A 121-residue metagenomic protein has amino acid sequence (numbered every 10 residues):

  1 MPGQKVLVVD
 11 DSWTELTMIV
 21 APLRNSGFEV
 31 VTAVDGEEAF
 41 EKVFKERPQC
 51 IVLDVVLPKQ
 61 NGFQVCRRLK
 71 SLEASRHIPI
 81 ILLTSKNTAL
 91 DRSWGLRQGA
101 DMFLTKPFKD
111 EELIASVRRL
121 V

Functional and structural regions predicted by a protein language model:
T17-N25: Charged docking surfaces used in two-component/phosphorelay signaling
V20, Q64, N87-M102, A115: Alpha4 helix (beta4-alpha4-beta5 surface) of REC/receiver domains from two-component response regulators
G27-V34, K42: Short hydrophobic/Thr-rich beta-strand motif most characteristic of the beta2 strand and flanking loop of CheY-like
D35-E38, D54, N61-V65: Acidic catalytic/metal-coordinating carboxylates
E46-V52, L57: Active-site beta3 strand of CheY-like receiver
P58, R76, T88: The feature encodes the CheY-like receiver
F108-V117: C-terminal output helix
